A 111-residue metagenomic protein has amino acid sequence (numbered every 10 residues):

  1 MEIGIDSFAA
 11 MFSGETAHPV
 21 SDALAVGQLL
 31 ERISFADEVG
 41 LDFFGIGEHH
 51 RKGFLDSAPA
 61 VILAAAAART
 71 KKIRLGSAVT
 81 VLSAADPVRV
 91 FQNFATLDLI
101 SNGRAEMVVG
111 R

Functional and structural regions predicted by a protein language model:
M1-L75: N-terminal beta1-alpha1-beta2 module of alpha/beta enzyme domains
E2-D22, A84-R111: Flexible, glycine-rich active-site loops centered on histidine and acidic residues that chelate a metal or position
G47, A78, V108-G110: Structural motif
G53, S77-A85: Active-site nucleophile and cofactor-binding loops and adjacent substrate-binding regions of central metabolic enzymes
